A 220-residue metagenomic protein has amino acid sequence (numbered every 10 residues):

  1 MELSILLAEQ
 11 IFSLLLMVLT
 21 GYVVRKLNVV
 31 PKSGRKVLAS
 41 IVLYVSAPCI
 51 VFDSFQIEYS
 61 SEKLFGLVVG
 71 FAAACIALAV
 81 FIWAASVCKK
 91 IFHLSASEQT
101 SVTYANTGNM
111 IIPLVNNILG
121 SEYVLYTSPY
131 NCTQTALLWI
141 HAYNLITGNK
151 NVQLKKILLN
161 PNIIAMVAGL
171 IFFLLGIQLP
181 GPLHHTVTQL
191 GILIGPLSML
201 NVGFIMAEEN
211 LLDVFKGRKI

Functional and structural regions predicted by a protein language model:
M1-I220: Alpha-helical transmembrane segments of multi-pass small-molecule/ion transporters
